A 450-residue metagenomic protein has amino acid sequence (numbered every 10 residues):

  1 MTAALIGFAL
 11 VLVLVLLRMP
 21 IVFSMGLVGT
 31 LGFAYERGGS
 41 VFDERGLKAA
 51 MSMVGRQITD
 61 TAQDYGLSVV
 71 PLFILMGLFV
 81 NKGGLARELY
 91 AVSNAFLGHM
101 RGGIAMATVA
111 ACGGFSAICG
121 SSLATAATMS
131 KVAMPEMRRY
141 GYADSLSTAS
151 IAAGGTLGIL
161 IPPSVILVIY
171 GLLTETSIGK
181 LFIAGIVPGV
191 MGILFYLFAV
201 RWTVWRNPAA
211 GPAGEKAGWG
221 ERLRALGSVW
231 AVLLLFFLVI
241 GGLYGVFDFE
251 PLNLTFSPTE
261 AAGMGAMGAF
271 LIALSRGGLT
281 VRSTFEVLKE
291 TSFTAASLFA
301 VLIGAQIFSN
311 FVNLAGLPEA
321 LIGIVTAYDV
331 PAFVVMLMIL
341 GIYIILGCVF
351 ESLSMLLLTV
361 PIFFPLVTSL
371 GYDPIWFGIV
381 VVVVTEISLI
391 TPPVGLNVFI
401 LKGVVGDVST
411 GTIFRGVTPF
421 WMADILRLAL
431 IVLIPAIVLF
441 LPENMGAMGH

Functional and structural regions predicted by a protein language model:
M1-H450: Alpha-helical transmembrane segments of multi-pass membrane transport proteins
